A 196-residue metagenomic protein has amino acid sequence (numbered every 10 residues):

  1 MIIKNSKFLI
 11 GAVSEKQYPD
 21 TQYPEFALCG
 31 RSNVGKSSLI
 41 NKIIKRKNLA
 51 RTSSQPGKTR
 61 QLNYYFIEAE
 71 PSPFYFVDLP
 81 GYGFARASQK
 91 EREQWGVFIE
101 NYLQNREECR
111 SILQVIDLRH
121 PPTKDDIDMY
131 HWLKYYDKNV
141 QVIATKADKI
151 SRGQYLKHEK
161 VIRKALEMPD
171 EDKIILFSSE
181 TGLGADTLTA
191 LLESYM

Functional and structural regions predicted by a protein language model:
M1-F84: Conserved G1/Walker A P-loop phosphate-binding module
I3-E15, K149-M196: Canonical P-loop GTPase G-domain recognition
F8, S32, Y65, F98-I99 (+2 more regions): Generic structural signal for conserved hydrophobic packing positions in ordered secondary structure
K16, K47-N48, F84-A87, T123 (+2 more regions): Conserved protein kinase catalytic core
I43, P80, I116-R119, A147 (+1 more regions): Anionic group-transfer/hydrolysis microenvironments
I43-K47, L103, L166, L192: Hydrophobic aliphatic residues
K58-Y64, F74, P80-R110, L118-W132: Switch II of P-loop NTPase G domains
E100-D172: Conserved C-terminal guanine-recognition region of P-loop GTPase G domains, centered on the G4
